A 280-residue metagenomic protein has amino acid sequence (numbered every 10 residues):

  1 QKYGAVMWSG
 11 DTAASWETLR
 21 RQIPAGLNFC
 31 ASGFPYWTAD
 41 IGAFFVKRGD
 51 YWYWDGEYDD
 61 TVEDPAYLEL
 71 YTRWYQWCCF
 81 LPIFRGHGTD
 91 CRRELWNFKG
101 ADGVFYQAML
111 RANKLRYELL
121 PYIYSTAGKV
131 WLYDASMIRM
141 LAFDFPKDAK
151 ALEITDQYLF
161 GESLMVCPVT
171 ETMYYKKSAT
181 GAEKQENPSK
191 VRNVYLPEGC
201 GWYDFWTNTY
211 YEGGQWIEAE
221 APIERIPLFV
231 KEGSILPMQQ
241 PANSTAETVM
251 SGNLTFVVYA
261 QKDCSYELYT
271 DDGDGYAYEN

Functional and structural regions predicted by a protein language model:
Q1-R225, V230-K231, S265, T270-Y278: Catalytic-domain carbohydrate-binding cleft regions of carbohydrate-active enzymes
P237-N280: Edge strands and adjacent loops of beta-rich recognition modules
